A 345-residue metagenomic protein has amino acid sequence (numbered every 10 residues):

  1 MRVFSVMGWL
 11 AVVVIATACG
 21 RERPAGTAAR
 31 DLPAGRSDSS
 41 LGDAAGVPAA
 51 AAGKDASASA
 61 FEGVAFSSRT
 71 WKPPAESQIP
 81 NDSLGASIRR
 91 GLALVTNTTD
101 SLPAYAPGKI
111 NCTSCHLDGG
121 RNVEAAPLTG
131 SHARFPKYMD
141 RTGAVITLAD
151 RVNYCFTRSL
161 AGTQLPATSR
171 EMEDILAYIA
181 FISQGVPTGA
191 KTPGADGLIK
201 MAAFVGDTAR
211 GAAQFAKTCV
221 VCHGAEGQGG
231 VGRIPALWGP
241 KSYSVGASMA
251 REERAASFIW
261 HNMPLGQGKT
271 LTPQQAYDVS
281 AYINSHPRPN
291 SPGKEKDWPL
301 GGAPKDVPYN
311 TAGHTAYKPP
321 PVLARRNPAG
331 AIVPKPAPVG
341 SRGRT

Functional and structural regions predicted by a protein language model:
R2-L92, T98, K137-T208, H314-T345: Post-cleavage N-terminal segment of exported redox proteins
S83-G119, A202-G230, I234, W238 (+1 more regions): Sequence/structural segment immediately N-terminal to covalent heme-attachment motifs in c-type and related
V95-L102, H116-G119, C155-T163, I179-V186 (+5 more regions): Sec/Tat-exported extracytoplasmic proteins
D100-P107, T163-T168, T188-T192, Q267-Q274 (+1 more regions): Surface-exposed patches in mature extracellular/periplasmic domains of secreted proteins
P103-R151, Q228-P264: Gly/Gly-Pro-rich "capping" loops immediately C-terminal to redox-active cysteine motifs in periplasmic/lumenal
V123-L128, P187-K191, G230-I234, S291-D297: Short, solvent-exposed loop/turn and secondary-structure capping segments
S242-G293, D297: Active-site/pore-lining binding-face segments in mid-to-C-terminal subdomains
